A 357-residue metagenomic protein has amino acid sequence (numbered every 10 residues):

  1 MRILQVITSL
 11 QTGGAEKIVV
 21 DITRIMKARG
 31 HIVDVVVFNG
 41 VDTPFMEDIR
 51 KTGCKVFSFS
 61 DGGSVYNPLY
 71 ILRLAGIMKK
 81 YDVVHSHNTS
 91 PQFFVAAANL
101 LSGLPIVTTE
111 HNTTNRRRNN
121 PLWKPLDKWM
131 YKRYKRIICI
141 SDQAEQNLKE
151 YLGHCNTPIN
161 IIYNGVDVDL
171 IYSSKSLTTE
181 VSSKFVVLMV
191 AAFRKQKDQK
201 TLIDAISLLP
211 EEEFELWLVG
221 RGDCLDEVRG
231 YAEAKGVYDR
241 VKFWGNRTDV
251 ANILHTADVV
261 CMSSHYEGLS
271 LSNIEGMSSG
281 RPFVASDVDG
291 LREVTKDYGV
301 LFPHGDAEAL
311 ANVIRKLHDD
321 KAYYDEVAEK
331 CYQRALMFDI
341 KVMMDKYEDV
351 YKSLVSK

Functional and structural regions predicted by a protein language model:
R2-V65, C224: N-terminal strand-loop element at the rim of the active site of nucleotide-sugar-dependent glycosyltransferases
G13-R24, F185, M189-L208, D223-R229 (+1 more regions): A conserved mid-protein helix/loop that constitutes part of the nucleotide-sugar donor-binding site
G30-D34, Q199-K242, D319-A322, S356-K357: A conserved nucleotide-sugar
G63-V65, L69, R118, Q146-G153 (+3 more regions): Acidic anion/phosphate-binding donor-loop and adjacent secondary structure in glycosyltransferase catalytic cores
M78, E110-K135, G153-H154: A conserved, positively charged/aromatic
S86-F94, E110: Short His-centered aromatic/hydrophobic patch
N246, H265: Aromatic "clamp/platform" in nucleotide-sugar-dependent glycosyltransferases that forms part of the donor/acceptor
A285, V300-A307, K316-K321, L336: Conserved acidic donor-binding segment of nucleotide-sugar-dependent glycosyltransferases
